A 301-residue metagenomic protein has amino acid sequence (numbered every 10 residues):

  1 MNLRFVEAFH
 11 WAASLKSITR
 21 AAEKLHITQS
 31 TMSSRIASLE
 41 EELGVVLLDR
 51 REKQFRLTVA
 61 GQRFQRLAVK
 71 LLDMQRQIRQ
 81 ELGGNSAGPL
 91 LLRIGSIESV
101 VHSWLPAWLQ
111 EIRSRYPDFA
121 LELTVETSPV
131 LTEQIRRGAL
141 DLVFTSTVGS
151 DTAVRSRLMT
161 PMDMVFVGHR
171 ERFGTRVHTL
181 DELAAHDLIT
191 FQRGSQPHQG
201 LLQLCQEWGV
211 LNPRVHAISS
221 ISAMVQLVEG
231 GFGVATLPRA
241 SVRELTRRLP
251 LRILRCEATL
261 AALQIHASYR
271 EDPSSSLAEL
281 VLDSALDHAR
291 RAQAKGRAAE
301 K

Functional and structural regions predicted by a protein language model:
H10-S30: Short helix-boundary/capping micro-motifs
E40-L57: A short LG(V/I)-centered, amphipathic sequence patch enriched for acidic residue(s) preceding the LG motif
E42-L43, F64-S86: Alpha-helical linker/hinge and terminal dimerization helices associated with HTH transcriptional regulators
P89-T152: Central regulatory/effector-binding core of bacterial HTH transcription factors
W104, R252-K295: A late-sequence structural motif
T127-T132, R136-L140, S146, P197-L254: Hydrophobic hinge/microswitch elements
A153-L188, R193: Flexible hinge/capping segments at coil-to-helix
G174, D187-W208, S275-S284, A289-R297: Secondary-structure junction motif
